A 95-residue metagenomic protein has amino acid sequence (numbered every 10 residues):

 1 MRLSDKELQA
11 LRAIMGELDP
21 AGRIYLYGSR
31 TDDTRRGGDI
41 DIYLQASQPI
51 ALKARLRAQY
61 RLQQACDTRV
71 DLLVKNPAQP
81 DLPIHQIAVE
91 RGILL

Functional and structural regions predicted by a protein language model:
M1-Y25, T31-G37, A46-L95: Catalytic core of pol beta-like nucleotidyltransferases
D41-Y43: Short, well-ordered beta-strand segments
